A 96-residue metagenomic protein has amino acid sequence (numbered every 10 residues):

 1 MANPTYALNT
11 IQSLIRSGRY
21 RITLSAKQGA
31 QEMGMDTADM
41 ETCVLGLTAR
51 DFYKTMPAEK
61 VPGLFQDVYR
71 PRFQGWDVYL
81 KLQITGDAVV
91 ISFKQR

Functional and structural regions predicted by a protein language model:
M1-R96: Ribonuclease/tRNase effector modules and their secretory precursors
